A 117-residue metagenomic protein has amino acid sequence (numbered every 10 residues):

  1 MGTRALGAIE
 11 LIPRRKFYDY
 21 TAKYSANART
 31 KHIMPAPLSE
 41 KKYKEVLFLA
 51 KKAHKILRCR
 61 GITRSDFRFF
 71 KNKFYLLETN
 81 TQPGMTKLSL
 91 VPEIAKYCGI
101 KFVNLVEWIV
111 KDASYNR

Functional and structural regions predicted by a protein language model:
M1, K55-M85, A95: Conserved metal-phosphate-binding beta-hairpin within the catalytic cores of diverse ATP-dependent phosphoryl-transfer
R4, I9-R14, Y20-K23, N27: Catalytic core of tubulin tyrosine ligase-like
Y20, M34, M85: Short clusters of hydrophobic/aromatic residues that line enzyme substrate/ligand-binding pockets
A26-K71, D112: A long amphipathic alpha-helix within ATP-dependent nucleotide-binding catalytic cores
G84-P92, K96-W108: Internal helix-turn-beta structural module
L105-R117: Cysteine/selenocysteine-centered motifs that mediate thiol-based redox chemistry or coordinate metal-sulfur cofactors
